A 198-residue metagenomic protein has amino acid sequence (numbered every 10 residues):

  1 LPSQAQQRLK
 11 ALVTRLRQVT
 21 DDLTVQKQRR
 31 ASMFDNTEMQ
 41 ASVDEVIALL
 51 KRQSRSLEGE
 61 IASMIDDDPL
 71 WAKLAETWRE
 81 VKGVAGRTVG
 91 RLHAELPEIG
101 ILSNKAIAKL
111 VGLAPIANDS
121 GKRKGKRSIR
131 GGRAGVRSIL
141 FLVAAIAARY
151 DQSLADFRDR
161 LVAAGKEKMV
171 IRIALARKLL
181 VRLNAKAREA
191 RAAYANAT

Functional and structural regions predicted by a protein language model:
L1-T77, N196: Long, charge-rich intrinsically disordered scaffolds of nucleic-acid metabolism proteins
V13-L16, T20-L23, K27, F141-A144 (+1 more regions): Short, amphipathic alpha-helical segments that act as regulatory/interfacial helices in nucleotide-processing proteins
L74-K82, S128-G132: Cytochrome P450 C-terminal beta-domain/meander region
G86, R91-A164, K168, A197: Phosphate-backbone recognition surface of nucleic-acid-processing proteins
A163-T198: Basic, amphipathic alpha-helical segments enriched in Lys/Arg and hydrophobic/aromatic residues
